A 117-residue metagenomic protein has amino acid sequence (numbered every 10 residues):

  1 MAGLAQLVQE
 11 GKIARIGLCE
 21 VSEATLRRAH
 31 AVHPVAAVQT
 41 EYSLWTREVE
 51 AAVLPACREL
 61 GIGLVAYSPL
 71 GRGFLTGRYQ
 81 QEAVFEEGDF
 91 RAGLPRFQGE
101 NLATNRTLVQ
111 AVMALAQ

Functional and structural regions predicted by a protein language model:
M1-Q117: Beta/alpha (TIM)-barrel catalytic core signal, keyed to glycine-rich beta->alpha loops juxtaposed to Asp/Glu that bind
